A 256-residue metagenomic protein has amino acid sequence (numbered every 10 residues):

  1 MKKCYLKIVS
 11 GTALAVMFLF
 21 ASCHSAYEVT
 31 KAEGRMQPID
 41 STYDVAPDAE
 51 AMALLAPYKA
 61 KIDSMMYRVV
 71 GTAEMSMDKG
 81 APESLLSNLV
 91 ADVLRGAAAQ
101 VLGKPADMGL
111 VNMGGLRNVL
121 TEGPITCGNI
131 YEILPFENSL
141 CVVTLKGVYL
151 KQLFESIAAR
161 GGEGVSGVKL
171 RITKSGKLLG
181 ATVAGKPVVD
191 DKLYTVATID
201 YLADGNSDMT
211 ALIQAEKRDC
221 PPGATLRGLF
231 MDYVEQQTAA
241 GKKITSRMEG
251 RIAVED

Functional and structural regions predicted by a protein language model:
K2-A13: Bacterial N-terminal signal peptides that target proteins for export
L19-S22: C-terminal motif of bacterial Sec signal peptides marking the signal peptidase cleavage site
S25-D40, L89-A91, R95-A97, G103-G109 (+1 more regions): Feature captures C-terminal
A32-L54: Post-signal peptide N-terminal segment of mature Sec-exported envelope proteins
P47-E74: N-terminal, Lys/Arg- and Ser/Thr-rich interaction peptides
S64-A81, M209-A215: Acidic/histidine-rich, surface-exposed loop or edge segments in extracytoplasmic proteins
S84-L85: A conserved active-site cap/scaffold subdomain adjacent to cofactor or substrate pockets
